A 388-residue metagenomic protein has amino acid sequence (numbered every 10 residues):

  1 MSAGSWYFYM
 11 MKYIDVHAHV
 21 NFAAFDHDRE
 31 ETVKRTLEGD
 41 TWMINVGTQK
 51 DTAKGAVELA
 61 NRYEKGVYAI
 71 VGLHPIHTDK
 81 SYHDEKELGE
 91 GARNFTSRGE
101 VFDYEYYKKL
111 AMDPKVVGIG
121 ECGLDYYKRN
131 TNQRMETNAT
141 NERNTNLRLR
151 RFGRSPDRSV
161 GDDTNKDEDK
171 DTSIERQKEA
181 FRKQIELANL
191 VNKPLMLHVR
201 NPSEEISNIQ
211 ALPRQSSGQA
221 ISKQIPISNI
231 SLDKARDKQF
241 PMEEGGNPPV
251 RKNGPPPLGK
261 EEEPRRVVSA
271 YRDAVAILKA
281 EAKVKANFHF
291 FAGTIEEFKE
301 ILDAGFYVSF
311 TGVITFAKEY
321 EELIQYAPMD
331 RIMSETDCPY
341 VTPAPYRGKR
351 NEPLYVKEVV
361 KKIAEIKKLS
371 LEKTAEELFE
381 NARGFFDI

Functional and structural regions predicted by a protein language model:
S2-R151, R158-Q210, R214, S222-K234 (+3 more regions): Mid-domain alpha/beta scaffold segments of enzyme catalytic cores
